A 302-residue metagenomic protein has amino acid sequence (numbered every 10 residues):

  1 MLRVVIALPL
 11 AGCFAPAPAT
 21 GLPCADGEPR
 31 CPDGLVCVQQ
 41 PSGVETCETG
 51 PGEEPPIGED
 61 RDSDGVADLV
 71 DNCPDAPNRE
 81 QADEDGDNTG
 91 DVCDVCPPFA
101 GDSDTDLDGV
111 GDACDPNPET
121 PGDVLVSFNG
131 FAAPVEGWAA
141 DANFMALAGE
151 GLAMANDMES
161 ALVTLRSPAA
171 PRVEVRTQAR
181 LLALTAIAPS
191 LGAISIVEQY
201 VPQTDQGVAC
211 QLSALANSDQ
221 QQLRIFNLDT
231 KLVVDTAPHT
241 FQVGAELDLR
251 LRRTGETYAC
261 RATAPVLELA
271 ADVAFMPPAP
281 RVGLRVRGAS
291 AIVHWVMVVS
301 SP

Functional and structural regions predicted by a protein language model:
F14-P16: Bacterial signal peptide processing site
A19-A132: Extracellular calcium-associated, cysteine-rich motifs in secreted modular proteins
D123, A271-P302: Ligand-recognition surfaces built from glycine- and aromatic
F131, T177, F241-A274, V296: Carbohydrate-binding surfaces in secreted/extracellular proteins
A132-A161: Extracellular glycan-recognition surfaces and repeat-rich motifs
N156-R224: Secretory/extracellular carbohydrate-interaction modules and structurally similar beta-sandwich "look-alikes"
A161-P168, D235-F241, A271-D272, G283: Beta-strand-rich interaction surfaces with strong enrichment in secreted/lumenal proteins
F226-D248: Short, aromatic/His-centered strand-loop micro-motif at the edge of beta-sheets
